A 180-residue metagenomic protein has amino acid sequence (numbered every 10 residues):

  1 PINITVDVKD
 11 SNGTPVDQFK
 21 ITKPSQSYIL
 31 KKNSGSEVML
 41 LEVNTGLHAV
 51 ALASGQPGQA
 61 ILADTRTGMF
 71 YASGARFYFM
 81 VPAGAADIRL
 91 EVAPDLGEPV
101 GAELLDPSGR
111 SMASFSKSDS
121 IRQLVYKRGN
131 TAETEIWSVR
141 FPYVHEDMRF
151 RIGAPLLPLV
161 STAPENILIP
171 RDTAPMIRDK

Functional and structural regions predicted by a protein language model:
P1-K180: Acidic, Ser/Thr/Pro
